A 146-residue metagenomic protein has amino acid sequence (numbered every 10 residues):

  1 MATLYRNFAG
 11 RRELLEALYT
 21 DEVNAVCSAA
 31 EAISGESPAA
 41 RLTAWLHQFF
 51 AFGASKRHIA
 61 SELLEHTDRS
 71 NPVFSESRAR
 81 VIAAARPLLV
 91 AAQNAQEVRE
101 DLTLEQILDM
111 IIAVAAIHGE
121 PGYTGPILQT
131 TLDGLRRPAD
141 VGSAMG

Functional and structural regions predicted by a protein language model:
M1-E13: Helix-turn-helix
R12-E13, A40, S61: Residue-level preference for short helical/loop micro-motifs built around acidic side chains
L15-E22: Alpha-helical DNA-contacting segments of helix-turn-helix folds
A17, S28-S55, S70-V73: Hydrophobic alpha-helical connector segments
A44, A79, A83, P87-A95 (+1 more regions): C-terminal peripheral helix-coil segments that are non-catalytic and often amphipathic
S61-S70, M145-G146: Short linear capping/connector segments at secondary-structure termini
